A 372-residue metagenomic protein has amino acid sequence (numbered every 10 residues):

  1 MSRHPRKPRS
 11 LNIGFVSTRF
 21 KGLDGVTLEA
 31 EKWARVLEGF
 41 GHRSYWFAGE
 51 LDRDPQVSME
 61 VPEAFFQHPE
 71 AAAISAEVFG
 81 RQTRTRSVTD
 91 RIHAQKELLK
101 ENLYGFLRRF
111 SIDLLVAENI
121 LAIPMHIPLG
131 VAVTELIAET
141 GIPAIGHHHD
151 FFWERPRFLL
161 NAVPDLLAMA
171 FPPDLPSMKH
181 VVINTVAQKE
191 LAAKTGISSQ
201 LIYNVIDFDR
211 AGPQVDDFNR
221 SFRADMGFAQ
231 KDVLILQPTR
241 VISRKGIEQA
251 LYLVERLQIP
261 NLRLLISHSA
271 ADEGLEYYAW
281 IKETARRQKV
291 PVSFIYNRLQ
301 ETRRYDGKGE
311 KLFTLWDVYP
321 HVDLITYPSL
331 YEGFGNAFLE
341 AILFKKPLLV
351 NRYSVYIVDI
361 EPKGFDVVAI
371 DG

Functional and structural regions predicted by a protein language model:
M1-E60, E139-I142, P176: N-terminal subdomain of nucleotide-sugar transferases
R9-S10, V36-G39, R43-L114, R287 (+2 more regions): A conserved catalytic-core segment of Leloir-type glycosyltransferases
N161-D165, G212-F228: A short helix/loop element that forms part of the nucleotide-sugar donor recognition site in Leloir-type
V186, V205: Carbohydrate-associated surface elements
R220-A224, F228-K245, L251-V254, L264-I266: Conserved donor-binding/catalytic core segment of Leloir-type glycosyltransferases
A229, L265, L275-D317, G364-A369: Nucleotide-activated donor-binding/catalytic signature segment of Leloir-type glycosyltransferases, i.e., the conserved
Y327, P347-N351, V367-V368: Short hydrophobic beta-strand element within catalytic cores of glycosyltransferases and related nucleotide-activated
L330: Aromatic "clamp/platform" in nucleotide-sugar-dependent glycosyltransferases that forms part of the donor/acceptor
